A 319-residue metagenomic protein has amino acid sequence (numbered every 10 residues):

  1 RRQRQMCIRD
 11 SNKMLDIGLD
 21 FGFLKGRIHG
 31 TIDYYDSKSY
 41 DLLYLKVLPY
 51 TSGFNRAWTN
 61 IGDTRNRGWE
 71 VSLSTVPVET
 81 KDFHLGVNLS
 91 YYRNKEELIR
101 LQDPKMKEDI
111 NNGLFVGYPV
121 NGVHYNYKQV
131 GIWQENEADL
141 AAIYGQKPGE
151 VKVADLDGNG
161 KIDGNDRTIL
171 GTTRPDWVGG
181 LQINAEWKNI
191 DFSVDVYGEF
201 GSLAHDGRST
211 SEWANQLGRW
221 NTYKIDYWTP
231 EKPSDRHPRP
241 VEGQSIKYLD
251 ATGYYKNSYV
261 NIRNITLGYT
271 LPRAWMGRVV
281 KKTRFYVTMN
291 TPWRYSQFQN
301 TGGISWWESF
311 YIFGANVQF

Functional and structural regions predicted by a protein language model:
Q3-I8: Short, small-residue-biased leader/transition segments that mark boundaries at the very start of proteins
R9-G53, D82-L85, Y92, E96 (+1 more regions): Membrane-embedded beta-barrel scaffold of Gram-negative outer-membrane proteins
G26-G30, W69, T80-K81, N189-V194 (+1 more regions): Repeated loop/turn-to-beta-strand initiation elements of outer-membrane beta-barrel proteins
Y34-Y40, T75-P77, Y91-E97, W187-N189 (+5 more regions): Transmembrane beta-strands of outer-membrane beta-barrel pores
L42-K46, Y50, E96-I110, G201-W228 (+1 more regions): Outer-membrane beta-barrel and related beta-rich outer-membrane complex signature in Gram-negative bacteria
T59, W69, V76-T173: Conserved small-residue
E70-L73, N88-S90, I265, W307-F319: Outer-membrane beta-barrel "beta-signal"
E199-F285: Extracytoplasmic gating/loop element in the C-terminal half of outer-membrane beta-barrel translocons and assembly
